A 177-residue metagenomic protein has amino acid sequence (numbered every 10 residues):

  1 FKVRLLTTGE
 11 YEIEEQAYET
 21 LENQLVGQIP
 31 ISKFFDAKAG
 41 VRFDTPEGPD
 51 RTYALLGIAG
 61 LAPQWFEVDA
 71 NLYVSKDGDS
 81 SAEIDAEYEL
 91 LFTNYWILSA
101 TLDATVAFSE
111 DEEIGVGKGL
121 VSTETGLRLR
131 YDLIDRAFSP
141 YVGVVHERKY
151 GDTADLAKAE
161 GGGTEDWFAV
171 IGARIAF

Functional and structural regions predicted by a protein language model:
F1, G27-I29, F43, G60 (+5 more regions): Residue-level signature of outer-membrane beta-barrel architecture
F1-I13, F35-T45, W65-K76, A100-E110: Transmembrane beta-strand segments that form the barrel wall of outer-membrane beta-barrel proteins
L5-T7, G27, A37-V41, I58 (+5 more regions): Membrane-embedded beta-strands that build the outer-membrane beta-barrel scaffold
E10-Q16, R42-E47, N71-S75, E112-K118 (+2 more regions): Outer-membrane beta-barrel domain signature
Q16-E19, G48-D50, D79-S81, I97 (+2 more regions): Outer-membrane beta-barrel proteins
E19-N23, D50-A54, G78-A82, G119-T125 (+1 more regions): Residues that define the transmembrane beta-barrel architecture of outer-membrane proteins
G40-Y88: Hydrophobic, well-structured mid-protein blocks that either form specific transmembrane helices
L127-L133, G163-F177: Outer-membrane beta-barrel "beta-signal"
